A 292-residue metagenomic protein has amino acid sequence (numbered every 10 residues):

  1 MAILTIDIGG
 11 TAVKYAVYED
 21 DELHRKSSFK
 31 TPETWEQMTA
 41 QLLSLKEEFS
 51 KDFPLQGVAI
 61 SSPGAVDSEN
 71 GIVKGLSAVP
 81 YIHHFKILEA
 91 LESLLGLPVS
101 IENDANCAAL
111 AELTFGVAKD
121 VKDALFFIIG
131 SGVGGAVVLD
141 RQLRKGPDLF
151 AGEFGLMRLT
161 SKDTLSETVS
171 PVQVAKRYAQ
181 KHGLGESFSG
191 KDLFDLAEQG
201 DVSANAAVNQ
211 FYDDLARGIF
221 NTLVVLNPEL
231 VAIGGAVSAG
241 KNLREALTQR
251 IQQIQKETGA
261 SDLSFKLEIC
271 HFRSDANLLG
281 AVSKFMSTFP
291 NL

Functional and structural regions predicted by a protein language model:
M1-G57, S68-N70, L91-L97, T114-V121 (+1 more regions): ATP-binding/phosphotransfer module of carbohydrate and carboxylate kinases, centering on a glycine-rich
E19, S62, E69, L139-D140: A cytosolic small-molecule/anion-sensing beta-strand core signal
T31-E33, Y81, F150-E153: A short acidic/small-residue loop/turn micro-motif
S62, S131, G235-A236: Short secondary-structure boundary segments
G71-H84: A charged helix-plus-loop insertion that forms the helical arch/lid used to bind and gate nucleic-acid substrates
V99-N103: General beta-strand structural signal in soluble alpha/beta enzymes
D104, G130, A281: Active-site glycine-centered loops adjacent to acidic/histidine catalytic or metal-binding residues that shape
K119-V169: Glycine-rich phosphate-binding loop of actin/hexokinase-like ATP-binding domains
